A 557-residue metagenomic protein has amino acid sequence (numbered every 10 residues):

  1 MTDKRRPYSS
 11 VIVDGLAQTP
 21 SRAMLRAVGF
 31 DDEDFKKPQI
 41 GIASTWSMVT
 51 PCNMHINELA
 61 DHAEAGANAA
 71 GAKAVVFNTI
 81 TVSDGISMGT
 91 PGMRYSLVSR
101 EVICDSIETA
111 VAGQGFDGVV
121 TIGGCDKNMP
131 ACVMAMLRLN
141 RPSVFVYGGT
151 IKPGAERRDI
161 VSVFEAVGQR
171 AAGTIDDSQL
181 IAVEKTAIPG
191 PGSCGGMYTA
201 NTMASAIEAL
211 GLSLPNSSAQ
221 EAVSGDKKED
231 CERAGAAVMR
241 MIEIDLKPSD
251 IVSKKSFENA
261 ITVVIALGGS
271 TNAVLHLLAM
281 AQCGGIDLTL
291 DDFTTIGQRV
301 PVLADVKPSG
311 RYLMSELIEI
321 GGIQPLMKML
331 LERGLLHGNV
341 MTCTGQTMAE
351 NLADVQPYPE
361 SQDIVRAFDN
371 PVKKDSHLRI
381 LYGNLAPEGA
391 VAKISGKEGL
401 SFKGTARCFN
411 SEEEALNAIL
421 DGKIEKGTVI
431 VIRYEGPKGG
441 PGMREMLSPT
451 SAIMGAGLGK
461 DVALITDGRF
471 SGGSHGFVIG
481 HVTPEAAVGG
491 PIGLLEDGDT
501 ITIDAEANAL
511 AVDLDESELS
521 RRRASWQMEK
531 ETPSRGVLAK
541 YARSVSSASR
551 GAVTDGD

Functional and structural regions predicted by a protein language model:
M1-M54, L59-I80, G85-I86, P91-S96 (+4 more regions): Catalytic or ion-coupling anion/metal-binding cores of large enzyme and transporter domains
S96-D105: Glycine-rich, highly charged phosphate/nucleotide-binding loops
V111-C132, V144-Y147: A short, small-residue-rich loop immediately preceding and capping a beta-strand
